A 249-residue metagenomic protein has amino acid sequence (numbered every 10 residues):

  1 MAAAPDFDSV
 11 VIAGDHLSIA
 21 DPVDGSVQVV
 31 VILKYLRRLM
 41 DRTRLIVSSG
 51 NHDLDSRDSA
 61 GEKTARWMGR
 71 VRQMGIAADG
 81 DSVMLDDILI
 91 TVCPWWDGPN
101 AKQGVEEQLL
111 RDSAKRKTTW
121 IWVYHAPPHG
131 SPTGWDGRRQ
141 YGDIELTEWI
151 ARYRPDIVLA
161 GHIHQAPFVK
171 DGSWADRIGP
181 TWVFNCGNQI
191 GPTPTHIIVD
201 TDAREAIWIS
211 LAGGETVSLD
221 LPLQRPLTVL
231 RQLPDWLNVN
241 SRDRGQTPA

Functional and structural regions predicted by a protein language model:
M1-M84: Core catalytic region of metal-dependent phosphoesterases/phosphodiesterases, especially metallo-beta-lactamase-like
D6-F7, R42, D87, R116-T119 (+1 more regions): A general structural motif
V10-D15, R44-N51, A77-D79, I121-H125 (+2 more regions): Active-site neighborhood of phospho(di)ester-bond hydrolases with catalytic His/Asp-centered motifs
L17-D21, S48-S59, S82-M84, G98-N100 (+3 more regions): Active-site environment of divalent metal-dependent phosphoester hydrolases
L17-L36, T133-K170: Cap/insert and terminal regions of metallo-dependent hydrolase folds
S18, D53-E145, S241: Conserved catalytic scaffold of divalent metal-dependent phosphoesterases
L36-R42, A114-R116, I150-Y153, W174-I178: Short, conserved loop/helix-junction motifs that constitute active-site signature segments in enzyme catalytic cores
M84-D86, R152, V169-A249: Binuclear metal-dependent phosphoesterase catalytic core
